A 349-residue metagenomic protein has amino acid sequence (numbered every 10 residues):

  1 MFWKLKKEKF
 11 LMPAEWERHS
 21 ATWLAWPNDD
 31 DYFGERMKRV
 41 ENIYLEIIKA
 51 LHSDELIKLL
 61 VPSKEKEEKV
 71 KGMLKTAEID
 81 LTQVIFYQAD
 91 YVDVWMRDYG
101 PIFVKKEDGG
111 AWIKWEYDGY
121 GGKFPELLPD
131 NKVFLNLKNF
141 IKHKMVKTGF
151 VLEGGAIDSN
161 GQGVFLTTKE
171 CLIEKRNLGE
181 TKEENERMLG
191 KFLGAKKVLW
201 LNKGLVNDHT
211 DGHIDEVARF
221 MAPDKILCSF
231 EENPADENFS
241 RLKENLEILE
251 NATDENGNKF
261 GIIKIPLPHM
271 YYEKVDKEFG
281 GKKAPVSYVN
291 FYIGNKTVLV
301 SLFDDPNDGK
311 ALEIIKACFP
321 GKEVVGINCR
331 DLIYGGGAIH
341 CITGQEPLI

Functional and structural regions predicted by a protein language model:
F2-I349: The feature marks the mature, well-folded catalytic cores of soluble enzymes
